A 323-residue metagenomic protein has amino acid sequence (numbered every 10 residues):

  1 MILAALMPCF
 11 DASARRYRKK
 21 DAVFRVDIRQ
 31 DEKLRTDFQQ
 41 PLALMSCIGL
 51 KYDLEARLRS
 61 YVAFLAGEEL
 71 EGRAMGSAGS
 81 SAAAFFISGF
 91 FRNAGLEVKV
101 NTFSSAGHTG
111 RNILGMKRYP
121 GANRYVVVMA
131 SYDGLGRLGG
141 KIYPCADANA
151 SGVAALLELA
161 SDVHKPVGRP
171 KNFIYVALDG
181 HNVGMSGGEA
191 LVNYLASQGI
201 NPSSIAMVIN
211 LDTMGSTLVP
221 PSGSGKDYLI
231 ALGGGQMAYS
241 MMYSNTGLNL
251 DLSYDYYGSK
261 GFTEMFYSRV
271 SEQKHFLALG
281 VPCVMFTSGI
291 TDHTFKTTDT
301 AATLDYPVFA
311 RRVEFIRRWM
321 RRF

Functional and structural regions predicted by a protein language model:
R15-A78, K117-R118: N-terminal hydrophobic or amphipathic helices/low-complexity stretches enriched in small/hydrophobic/Pro/Gly
F24-V26, T291-F323: His/Asp/Glu-rich mid-to-C-terminal helical/loop segments that flank catalytic regions of hydrolases
A43-Y52, E68-A78, F103, G140-N149 (+4 more regions): Second-shell loop/turn segments in exported
S60-F64, G72-R118: A non-catalytic alpha/beta surface segment that caps or lines the substrate-entry region of metallo-dependent hydrolase
F64-A66, I113-M116, Y125-M129, I174-A177 (+5 more regions): Structural recognition of the beta-strand scaffold that forms the well-ordered cores of secreted hydrolase catalytic
E69-G72, F91, E97, S104-H108 (+7 more regions): Solvent-exposed loop/turn segments at secondary-structure junctions within structured extracellular/periplasmic domains
G115, V128-G134, L138-M185, I316: Alpha-helical metal-binding/catalytic segments enriched in His/Glu/Asp
G168, L178-C283: Metal-dependent peptidase/peptidase-like ectodomains
